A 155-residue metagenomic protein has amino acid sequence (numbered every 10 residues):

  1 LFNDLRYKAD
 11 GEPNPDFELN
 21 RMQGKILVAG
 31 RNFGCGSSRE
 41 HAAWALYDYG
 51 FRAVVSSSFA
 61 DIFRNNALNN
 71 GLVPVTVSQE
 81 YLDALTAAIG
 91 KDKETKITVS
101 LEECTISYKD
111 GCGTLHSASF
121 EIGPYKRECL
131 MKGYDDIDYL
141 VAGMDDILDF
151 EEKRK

Functional and structural regions predicted by a protein language model:
L1-K155: Cytosolic catalytic domains that perform sulfur/thiol-centered chemistry
